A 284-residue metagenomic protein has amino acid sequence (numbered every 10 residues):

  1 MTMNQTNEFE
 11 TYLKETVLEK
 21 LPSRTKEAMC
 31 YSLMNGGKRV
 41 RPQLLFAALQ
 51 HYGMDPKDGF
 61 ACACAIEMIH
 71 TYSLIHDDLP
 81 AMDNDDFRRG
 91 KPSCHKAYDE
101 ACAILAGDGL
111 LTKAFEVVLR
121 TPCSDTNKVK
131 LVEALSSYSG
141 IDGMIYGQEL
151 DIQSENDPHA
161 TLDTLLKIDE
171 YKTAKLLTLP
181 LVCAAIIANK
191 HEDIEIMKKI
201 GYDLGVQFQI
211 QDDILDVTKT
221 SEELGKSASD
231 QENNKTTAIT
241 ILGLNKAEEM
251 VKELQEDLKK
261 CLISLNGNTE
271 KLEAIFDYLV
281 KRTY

Functional and structural regions predicted by a protein language model:
M1-Y284: All-alpha prenyltransferase/terpene-synthase fold signal
